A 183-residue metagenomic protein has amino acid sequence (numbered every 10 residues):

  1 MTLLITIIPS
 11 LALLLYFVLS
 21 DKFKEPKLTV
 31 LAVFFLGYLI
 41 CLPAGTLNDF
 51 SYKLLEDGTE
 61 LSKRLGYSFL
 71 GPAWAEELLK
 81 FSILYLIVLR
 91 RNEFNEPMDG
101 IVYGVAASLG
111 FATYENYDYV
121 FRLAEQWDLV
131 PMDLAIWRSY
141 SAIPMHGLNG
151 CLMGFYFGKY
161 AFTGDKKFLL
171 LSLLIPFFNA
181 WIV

Functional and structural regions predicted by a protein language model:
M1-V183: Hydrophobic alpha-helical segments at protein termini of multi-pass membrane proteins
